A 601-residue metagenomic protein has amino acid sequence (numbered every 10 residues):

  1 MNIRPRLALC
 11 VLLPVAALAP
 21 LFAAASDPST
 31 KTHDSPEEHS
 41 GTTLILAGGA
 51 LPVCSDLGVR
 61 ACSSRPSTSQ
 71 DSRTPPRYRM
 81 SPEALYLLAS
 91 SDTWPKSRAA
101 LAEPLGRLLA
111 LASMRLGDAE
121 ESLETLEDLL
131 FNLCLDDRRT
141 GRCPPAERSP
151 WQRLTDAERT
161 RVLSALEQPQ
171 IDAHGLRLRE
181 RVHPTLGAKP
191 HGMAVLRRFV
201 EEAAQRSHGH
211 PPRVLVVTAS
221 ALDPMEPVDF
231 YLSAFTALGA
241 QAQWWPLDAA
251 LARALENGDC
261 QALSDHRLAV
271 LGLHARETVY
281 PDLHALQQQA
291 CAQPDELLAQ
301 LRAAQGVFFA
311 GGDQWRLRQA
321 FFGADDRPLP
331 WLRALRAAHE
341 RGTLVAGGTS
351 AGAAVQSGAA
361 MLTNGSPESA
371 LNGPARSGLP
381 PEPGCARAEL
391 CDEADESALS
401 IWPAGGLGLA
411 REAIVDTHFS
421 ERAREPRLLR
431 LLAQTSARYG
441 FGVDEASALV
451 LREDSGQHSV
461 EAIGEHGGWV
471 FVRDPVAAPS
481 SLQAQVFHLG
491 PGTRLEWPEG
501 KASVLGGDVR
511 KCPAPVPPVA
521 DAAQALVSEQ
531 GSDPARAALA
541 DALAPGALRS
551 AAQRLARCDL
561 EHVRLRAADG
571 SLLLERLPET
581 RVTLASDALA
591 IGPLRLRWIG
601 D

Functional and structural regions predicted by a protein language model:
N2-V11: Bacterial N-terminal signal peptides that target proteins for export
C10-P20: Bacterial N-terminal signal peptides
L21-A25: Boundary at the C-terminal end of the N-terminal hydrophobic targeting segment
S26-P212, V217, A221-F230, F235-A237 (+2 more regions): C-terminal and late-domain segments of enzyme folds
F230-F308: Substrate-binding cleft of extracellular glycoside hydrolase catalytic domains
F308-G311, A334-L335, H339-A360: Catalytic nucleophile loop
Q314-P328: Glycine/threonine-rich flexible loop motifs
D325-A337, P374-R376: Cysteine protease catalytic core and zymogen-processing segment of caspase-like enzymes
